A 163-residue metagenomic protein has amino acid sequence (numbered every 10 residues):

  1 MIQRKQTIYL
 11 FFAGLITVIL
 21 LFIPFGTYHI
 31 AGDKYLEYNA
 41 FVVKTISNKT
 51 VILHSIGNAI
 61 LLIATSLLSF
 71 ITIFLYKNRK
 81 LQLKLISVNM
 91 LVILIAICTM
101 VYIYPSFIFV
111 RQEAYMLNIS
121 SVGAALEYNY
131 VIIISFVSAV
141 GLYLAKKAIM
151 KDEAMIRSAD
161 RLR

Functional and structural regions predicted by a protein language model:
I2-Y9, V51-H54, N58, R79-L83 (+1 more regions): Membrane-interface helix-boundary signature
Q3, I71-I93, A154-R163: Cytoplasmic juxtamembrane regions at transmembrane-helix boundaries
K5-G26: N-terminal signal-anchor transmembrane alpha helix
L10, N58-L68, V131-S135: Seven-transmembrane alpha-helical bundle of G-protein-coupled receptors
I19-V42, S106: Membrane-helix exit/juxtamembrane interface segments
F41-A64: Interfacial helix-start motif at the membrane-water boundary
I97-R163: Alpha-helical transmembrane segments of multi-pass integral membrane proteins, characterized by long hydrophobic
